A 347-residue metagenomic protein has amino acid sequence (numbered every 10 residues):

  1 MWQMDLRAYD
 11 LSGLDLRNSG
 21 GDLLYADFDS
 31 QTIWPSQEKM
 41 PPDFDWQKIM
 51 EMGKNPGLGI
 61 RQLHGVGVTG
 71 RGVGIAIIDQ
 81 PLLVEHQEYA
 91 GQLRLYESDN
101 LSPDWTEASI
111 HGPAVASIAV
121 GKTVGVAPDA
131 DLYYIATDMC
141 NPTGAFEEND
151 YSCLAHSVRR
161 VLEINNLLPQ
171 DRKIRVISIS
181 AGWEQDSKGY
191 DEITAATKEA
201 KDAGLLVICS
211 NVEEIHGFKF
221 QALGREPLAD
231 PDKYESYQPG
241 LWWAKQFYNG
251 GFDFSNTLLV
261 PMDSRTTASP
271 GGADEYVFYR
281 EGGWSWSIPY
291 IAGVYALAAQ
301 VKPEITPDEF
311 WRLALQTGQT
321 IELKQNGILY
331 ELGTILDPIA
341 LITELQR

Functional and structural regions predicted by a protein language model:
M1-G53, I215: Autoinhibitory propeptides
L16, Q62-I75, Q80-R94, P103-S152 (+3 more regions): Subtilisin-like serine protease catalytic core
Q47-I75, D99-W105, Q238-L241, L336-D337: N-terminal domain-start motif of subtilase-like serine proteases
G57-R61, G112-A119, A155-R159, I193-K198 (+2 more regions): Extracytoplasmic/secreted envelope proteins and their assembly/folding machinery, especially bacterial periplasmic
H64, T69, C140-G224, Y279-P289: Substrate-binding/access-modulating region of protease and related hydrolase catalytic domains
D79, D202-Q300, E304: Extracellular S/T/G-rich loop segment that most often corresponds to the catalytic His/Ser-adjacent loop
L83-V84, G125, D138-N141, W183 (+5 more regions): Active-site/binding-pocket entry motifs
Q170-S178, D191, Q300-R347: C-terminal subdomain of the subtilisin-like protease fold in secreted/lumenal serine endopeptidases
